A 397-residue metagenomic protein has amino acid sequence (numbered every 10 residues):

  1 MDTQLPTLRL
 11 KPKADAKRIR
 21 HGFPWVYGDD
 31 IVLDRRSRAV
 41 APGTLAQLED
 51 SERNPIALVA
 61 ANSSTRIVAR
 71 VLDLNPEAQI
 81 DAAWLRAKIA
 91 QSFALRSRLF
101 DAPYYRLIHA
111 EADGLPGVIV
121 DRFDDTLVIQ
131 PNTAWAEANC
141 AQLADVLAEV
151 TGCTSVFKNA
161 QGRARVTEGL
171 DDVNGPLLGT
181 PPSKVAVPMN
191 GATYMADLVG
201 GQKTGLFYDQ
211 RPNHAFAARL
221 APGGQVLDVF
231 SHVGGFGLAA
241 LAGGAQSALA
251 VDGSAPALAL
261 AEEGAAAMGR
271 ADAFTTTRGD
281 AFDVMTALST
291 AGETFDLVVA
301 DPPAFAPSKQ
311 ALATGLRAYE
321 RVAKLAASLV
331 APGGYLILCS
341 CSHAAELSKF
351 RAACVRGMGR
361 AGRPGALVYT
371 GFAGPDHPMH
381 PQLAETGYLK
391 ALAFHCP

Functional and structural regions predicted by a protein language model:
M1-R122: Non-catalytic accessory regions of SAM-dependent methyltransferases
I108-D121, E137-L206: Non-catalytic substrate-recognition/targeting regions of SAM-dependent transferases
G223-H232: Conserved class I S-adenosyl-L-methionine
V233-A245: Conserved SAM-binding loop of SAM-dependent methyltransferases across substrates and taxa, primarily the Class I
S247-D252: Conserved SAM-binding motif I beta-strand of class I
P256-D296: S-adenosyl-L-methionine
T294, Y335-P397: C-terminal catalytic and target-recognition region of SAM-dependent MTase-like enzymes, primarily methyltransferases
F295-L325: Mobile active-site "lid"/loop adjacent to the S-adenosyl-L-methionine
